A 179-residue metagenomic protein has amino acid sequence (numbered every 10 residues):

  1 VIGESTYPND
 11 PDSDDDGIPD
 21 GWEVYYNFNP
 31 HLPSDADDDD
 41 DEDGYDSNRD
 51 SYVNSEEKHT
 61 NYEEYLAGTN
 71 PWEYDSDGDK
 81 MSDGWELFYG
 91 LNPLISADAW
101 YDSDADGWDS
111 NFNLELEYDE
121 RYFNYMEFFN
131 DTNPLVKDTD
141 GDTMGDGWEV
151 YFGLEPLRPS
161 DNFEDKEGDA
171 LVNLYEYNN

Functional and structural regions predicted by a protein language model:
V1-N179: Extracellular calcium-associated, cysteine-rich motifs in secreted modular proteins
